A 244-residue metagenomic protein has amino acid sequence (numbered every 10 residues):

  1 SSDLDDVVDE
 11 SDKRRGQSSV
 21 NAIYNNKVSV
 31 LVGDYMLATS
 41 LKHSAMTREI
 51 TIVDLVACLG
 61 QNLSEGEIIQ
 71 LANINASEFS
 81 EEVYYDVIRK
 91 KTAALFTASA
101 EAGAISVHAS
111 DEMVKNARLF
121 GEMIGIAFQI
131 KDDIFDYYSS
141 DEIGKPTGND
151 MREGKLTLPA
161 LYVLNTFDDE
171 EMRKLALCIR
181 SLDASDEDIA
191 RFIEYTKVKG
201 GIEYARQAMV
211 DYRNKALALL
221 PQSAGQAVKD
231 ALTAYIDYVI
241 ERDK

Functional and structural regions predicted by a protein language model:
S2-K244: All-alpha prenyltransferase/terpene-synthase fold signal
